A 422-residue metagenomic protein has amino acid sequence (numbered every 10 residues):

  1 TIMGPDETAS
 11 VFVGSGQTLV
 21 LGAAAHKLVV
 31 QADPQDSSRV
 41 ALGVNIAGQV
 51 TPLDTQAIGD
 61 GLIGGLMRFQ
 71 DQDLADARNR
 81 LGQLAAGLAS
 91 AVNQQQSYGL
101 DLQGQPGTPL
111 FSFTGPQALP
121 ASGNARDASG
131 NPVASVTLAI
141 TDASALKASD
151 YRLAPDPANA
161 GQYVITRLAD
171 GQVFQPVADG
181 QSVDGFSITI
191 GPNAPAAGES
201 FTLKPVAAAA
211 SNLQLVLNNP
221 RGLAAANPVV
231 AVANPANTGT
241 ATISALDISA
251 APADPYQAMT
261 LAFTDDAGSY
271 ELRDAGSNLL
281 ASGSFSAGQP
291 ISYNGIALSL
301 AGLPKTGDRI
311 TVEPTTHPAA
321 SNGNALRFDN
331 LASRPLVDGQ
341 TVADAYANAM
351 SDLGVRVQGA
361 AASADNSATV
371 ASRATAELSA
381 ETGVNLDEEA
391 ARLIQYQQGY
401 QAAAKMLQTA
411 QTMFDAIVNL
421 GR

Functional and structural regions predicted by a protein language model:
T1-R422: S/T-rich, low-complexity, solvent-exposed segments of bacterial secretion/appendage proteins
